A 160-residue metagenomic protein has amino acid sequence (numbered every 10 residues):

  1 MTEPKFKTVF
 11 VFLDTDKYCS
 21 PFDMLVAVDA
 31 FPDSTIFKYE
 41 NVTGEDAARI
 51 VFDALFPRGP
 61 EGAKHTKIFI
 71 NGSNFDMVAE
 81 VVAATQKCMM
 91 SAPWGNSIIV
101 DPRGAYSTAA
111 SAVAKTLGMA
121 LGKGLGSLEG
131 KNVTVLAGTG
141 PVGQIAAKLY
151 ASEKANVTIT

Functional and structural regions predicted by a protein language model:
M1-W94: N-terminal ligand-binding/catalytic initiation module
K17, S73-V78, G104-T108, G138-G143: Gly/Ser/Thr-rich loops at beta-strand to alpha-helix junctions that form or flank small-molecule/cofactor-binding
A63-H65, W94-G95, A151-T158: Short, surface-exposed connector motifs at secondary-structure boundaries
I68, I99-P102, N132-A137: Extended hydrophobic secondary-structure segments that form protein cores and membrane-embedded regions
A83-Q86, V113-L121: Short, well-ordered amphipathic alpha-helices
S91-I99, E129: Glycine/charged-rich beta-loop-alpha catalytic/anionic-binding loops adjacent to active sites
I99-G118: A glycine-rich, Thr/Ser-enriched phosphate-binding loop motif common to dinucleotide/cofactor-binding enzymes
M119-T160: Glycine-rich phosphate/diphosphate-binding loop of Rossmann-like nucleotide-binding domains
